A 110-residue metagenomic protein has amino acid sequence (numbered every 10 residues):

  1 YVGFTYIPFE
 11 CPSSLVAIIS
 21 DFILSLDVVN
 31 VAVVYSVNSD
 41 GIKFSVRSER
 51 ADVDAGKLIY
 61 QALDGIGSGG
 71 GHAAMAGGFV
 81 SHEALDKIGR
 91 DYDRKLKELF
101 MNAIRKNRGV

Functional and structural regions predicted by a protein language model:
Y1-V110: Hydrophobic helix-and-loop "lid/oligomerization" segment in the mid-to-C-terminal part of catalytic domains
